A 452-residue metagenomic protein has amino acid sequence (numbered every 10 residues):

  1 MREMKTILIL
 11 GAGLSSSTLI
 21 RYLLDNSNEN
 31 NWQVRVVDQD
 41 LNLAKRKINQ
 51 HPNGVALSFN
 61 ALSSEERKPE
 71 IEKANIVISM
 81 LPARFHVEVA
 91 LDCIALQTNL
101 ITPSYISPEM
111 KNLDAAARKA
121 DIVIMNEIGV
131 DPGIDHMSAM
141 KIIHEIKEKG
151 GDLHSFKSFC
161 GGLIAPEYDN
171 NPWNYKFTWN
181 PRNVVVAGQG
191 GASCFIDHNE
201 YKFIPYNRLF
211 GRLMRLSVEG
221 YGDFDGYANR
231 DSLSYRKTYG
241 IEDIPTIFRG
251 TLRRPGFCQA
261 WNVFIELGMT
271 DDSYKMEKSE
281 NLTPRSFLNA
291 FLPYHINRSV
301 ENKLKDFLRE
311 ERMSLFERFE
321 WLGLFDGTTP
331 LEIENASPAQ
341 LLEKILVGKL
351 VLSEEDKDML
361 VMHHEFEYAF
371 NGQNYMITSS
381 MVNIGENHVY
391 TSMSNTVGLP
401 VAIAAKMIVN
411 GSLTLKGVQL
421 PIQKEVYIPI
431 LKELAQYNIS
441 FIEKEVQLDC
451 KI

Functional and structural regions predicted by a protein language model:
I7-G11: Conserved N-terminal Rossmann-fold NAD(P)-binding element of oxidoreductases
S15: Hydrophobic/small residue at the entry helix of a nucleotide-binding pocket
Q39-L43, S107: Helix N-cap at the beta1-alpha1 junction of Rossmann-like dinucleotide-binding domains, i.e., the first residues
A61-K73: Conserved Rossmann-fold cofactor-binding substructure of NAD(P)-dependent oxidoreductases
D92-M110: ADP-ribose/adenylate-binding Rossmann-like module
S104-N126: Rossmann-fold NAD(P)-binding glycine/threonine-rich loop
H136-D152: Oxidoreductase and adenylate-handling cofactor-binding alpha/beta cores
E148-I452: C-terminal catalytic/substrate-binding lobe primarily of soluble NAD(P)-dependent oxidoreductases
